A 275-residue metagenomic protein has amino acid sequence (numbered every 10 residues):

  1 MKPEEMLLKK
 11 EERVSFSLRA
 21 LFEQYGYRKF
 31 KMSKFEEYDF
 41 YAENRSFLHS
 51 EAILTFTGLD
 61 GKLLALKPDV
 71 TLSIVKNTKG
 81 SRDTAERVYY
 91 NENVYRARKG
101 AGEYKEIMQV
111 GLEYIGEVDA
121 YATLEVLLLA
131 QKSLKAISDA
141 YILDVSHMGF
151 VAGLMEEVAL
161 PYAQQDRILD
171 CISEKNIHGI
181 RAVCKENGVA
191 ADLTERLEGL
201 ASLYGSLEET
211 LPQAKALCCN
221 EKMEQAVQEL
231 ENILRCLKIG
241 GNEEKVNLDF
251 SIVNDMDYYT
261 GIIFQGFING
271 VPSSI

Functional and structural regions predicted by a protein language model:
M1-L7: Auxiliary tRNA-acceptor-end handling modules of aminoacyl-tRNA synthetases
L7-Y25, E36-E37, H49-E51, D69-R82 (+2 more regions): Positively charged, Gly/Ser-enriched RNA/tRNA-binding surfaces
M32-F35, D144-H147, D249: Acidic carboxylate-rich catalytic motifs and surrounding loops in phosphoryl-/glycosyl-chemistry enzymes
K34-L64: Polyanion/phosphate-binding surface patch
E36-E37, G149, D170: Positions that flank functional sites
A52-G58, L160-K185, V189, I268: Acidic, His- and aromatic-enriched active-site or binding-groove loops in soluble protein domains that engage sugars
E106-V110, V145-G153: Short, conserved phosphate-binding/catalytic loop or strand-edge motifs used in phosphoryl-/nucleotidyl-transfer
L154-Y162, D257-F264: Short glycine/threonine-rich loop-to-helix capping motif typified by GTGT followed within a few residues by an Asp-Pro
